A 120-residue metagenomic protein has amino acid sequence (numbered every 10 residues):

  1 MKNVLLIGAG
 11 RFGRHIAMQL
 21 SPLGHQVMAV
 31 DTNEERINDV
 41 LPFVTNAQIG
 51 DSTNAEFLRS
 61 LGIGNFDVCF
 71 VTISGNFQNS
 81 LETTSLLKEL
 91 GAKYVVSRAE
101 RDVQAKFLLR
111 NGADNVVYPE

Functional and structural regions predicted by a protein language model:
M1-E120: Cytosolic regulatory regions of ion transport systems
